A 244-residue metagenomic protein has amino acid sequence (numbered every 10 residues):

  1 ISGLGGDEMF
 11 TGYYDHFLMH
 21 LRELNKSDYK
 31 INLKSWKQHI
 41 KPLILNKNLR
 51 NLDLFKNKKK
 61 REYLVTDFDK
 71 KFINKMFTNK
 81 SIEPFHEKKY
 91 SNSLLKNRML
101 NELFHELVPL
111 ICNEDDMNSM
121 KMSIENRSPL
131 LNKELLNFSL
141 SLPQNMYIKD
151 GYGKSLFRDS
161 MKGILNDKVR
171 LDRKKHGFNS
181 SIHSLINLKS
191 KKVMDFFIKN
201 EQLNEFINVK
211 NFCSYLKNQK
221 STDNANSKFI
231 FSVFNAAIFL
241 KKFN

Functional and structural regions predicted by a protein language model:
I1-N48, C112-L135: Active-site adenylate/phosphate-handling loop in enzymes that bind or generate adenylated species
K47-N244: Adenosyl-5′-phosphate
